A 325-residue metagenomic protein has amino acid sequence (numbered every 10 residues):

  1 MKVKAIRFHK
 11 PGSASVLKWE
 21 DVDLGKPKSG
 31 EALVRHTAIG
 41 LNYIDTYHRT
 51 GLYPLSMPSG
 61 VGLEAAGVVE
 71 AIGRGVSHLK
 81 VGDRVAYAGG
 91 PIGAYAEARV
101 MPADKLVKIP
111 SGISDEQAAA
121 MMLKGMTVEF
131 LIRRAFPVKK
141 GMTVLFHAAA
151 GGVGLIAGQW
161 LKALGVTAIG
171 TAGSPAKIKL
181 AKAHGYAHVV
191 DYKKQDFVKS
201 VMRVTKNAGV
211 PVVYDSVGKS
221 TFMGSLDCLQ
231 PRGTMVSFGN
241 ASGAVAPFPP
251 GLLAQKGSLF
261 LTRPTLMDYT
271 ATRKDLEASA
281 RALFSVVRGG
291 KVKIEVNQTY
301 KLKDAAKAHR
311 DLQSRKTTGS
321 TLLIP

Functional and structural regions predicted by a protein language model:
M1, R273-P325: C-terminal hydrophobic helical "lid"/dimerization subdomain of Rossmann-like NAD(P)H-dependent oxidoreductases
D23-G40, T50-G93: Glycine-rich beta-strand-centered segment in the early N-terminal region that forms part of a ligand/cofactor-binding
Y47, V85-A148: NAD(P)H dinucleotide-binding glycine-rich loop of Rossmann-like/cofactor-binding domains, especially the beta1-alpha1
R84, T143, T167, G233-T234 (+1 more regions): Short glycine-centered segments of the SAM/dcSAM-binding site in methyltransferase folds
M121-K194: Mid-domain Rossmann-like dinucleotide-binding core that forms the NAD(H)/NADP(H) cofactor-binding site
F197-N207: Short amphipathic alpha-helix with an adjacent loop that forms part of the alpha/beta core around
S220-K291, I324-P325: Glycine-rich phosphate-binding loop and adjacent beta-alpha segment of Rossmann(oid) nucleotide-cofactor-binding
